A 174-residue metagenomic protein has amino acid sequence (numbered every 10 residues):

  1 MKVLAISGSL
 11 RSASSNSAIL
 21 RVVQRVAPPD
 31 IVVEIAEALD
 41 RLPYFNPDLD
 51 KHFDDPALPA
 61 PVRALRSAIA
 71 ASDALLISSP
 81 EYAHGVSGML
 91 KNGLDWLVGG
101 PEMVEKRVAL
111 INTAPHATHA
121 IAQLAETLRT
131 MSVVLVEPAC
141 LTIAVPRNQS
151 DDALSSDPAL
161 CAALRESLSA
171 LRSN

Functional and structural regions predicted by a protein language model:
M1-S79, A83-D95, L154-R172: N-terminal beta1-alpha1-beta2 submodule of the flavodoxin-like/Rossmannoid cofactor-binding fold
A13, P146-S150, N174: Small/flexible residues
D30, G100, M131, L171-N174: Solvent-exposed amphipathic alpha-helical surface segments
E34-N46, G99-P101, T130-D151: Mobile beta-alpha loop/short-helix "lid" or hinge segments that flank ligand
E81-Y82, G99, T113-A114: Beta-hairpin (beta-strand-turn-beta-strand) motif
L94-L97, A125: Short, well-ordered amphipathic alpha-helices
V104-V145: Short, glycine-/small-residue-rich phosphate/pyrophosphate-handling segment
